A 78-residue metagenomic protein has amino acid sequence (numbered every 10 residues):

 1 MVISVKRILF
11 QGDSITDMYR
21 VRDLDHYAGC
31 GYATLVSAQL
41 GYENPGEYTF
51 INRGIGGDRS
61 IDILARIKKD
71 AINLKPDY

Functional and structural regions predicted by a protein language model:
M1-G56, R66-K75: Serine-esterase "nucleophile elbow" of acetyl-processing enzymes
I63: Recognition helix and canonical inter-finger linker of tandem C2H2 zinc-finger DNA-binding arrays in eukaryotic
